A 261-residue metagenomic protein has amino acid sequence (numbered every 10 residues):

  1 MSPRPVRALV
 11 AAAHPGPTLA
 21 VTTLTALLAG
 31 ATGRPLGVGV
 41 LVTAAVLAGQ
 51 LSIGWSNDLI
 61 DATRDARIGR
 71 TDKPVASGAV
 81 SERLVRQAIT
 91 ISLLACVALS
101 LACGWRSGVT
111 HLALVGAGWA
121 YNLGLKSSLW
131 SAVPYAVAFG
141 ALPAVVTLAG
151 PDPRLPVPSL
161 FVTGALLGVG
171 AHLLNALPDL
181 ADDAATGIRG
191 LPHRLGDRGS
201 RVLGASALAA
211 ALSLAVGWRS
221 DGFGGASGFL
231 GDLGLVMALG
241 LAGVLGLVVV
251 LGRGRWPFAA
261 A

Functional and structural regions predicted by a protein language model:
M1-A261: Multi-pass alpha-helical membrane architecture of UbiA-family and related isoprenoid/lipid prenyltransferases
